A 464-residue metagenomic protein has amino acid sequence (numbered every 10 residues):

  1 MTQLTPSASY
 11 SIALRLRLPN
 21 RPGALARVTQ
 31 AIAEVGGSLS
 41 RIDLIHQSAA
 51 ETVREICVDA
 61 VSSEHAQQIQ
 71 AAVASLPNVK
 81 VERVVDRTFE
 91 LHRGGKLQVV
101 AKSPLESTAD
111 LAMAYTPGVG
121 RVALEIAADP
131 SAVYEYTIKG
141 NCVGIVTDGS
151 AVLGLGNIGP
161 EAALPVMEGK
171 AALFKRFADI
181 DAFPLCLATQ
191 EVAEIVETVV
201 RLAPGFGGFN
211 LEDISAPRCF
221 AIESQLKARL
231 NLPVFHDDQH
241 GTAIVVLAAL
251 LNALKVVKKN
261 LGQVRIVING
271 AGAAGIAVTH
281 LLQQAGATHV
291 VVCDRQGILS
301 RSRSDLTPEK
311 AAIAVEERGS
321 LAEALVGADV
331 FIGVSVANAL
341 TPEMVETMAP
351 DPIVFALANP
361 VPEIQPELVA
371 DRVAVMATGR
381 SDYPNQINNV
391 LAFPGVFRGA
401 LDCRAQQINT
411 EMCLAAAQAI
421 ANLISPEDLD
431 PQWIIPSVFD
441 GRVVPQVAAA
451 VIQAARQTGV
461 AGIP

Functional and structural regions predicted by a protein language model:
M1-R93: A conserved regulatory-domain signal marking ACT and ACT-like small-molecule sensing domains and adjacent regulatory
P77, A178, R229-L230, G286 (+2 more regions): Short, structured coil segments at secondary-structure junctions
V81-V264: Glycine/serine-rich phosphate-binding loop and adjoining beta1-alpha1 elements at the start of nucleotide-handling
V81-V84, P184, N210-D213, V234-D237 (+6 more regions): General beta-strand structural signal in soluble alpha/beta enzymes
L153, P160-A178, L230, H236 (+1 more regions): Glycine-rich phosphate/diphosphate-binding loop of Rossmann-like nucleotide-binding domains
P233, D237-D238, N260, A356-V361 (+1 more regions): Adenosine-phosphate binding glycine-rich loop
K310-V375, R380-D382: Rossmann-like adenosine-cofactor binding region
